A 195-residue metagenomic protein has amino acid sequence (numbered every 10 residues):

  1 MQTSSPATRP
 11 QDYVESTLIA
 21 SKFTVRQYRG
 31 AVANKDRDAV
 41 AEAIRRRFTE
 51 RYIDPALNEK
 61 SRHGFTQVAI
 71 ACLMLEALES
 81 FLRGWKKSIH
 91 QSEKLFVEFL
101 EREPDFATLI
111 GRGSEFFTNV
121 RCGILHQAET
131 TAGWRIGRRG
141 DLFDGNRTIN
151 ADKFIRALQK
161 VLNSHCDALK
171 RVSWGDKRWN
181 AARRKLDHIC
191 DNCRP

Functional and structural regions predicted by a protein language model:
M1-G64: Charged alpha-helical initiation segments
G30, N34, D38-A39, A43 (+4 more regions): Short, charged/polar micro-motifs that form catalytic or ligand-binding hotspots
A39-E101: Short, contiguous, well-structured surface segments enriched in hydrophobic/aromatic residues
S61, E79-K86, E101-T108, L125-E129 (+2 more regions): Hydrophobic/aromatic-lined pockets within catalytic cores
A69-C72, E76, K94, E115 (+3 more regions): A structural signal for well-ordered alpha-helical segments within the folded catalytic domains of diverse enzymes
L78, L82-K87, Q91, L109 (+2 more regions): Anionic, Ser/Thr-rich low-complexity intrinsically disordered regions
G111-I136: Histidine-centered, metal-coordinating catalytic motifs and their short helical/loop contexts
R138-P195: Amphipathic, Lys/Arg-enriched alpha-helical patches that create a basic surface for binding polyanionic ligands
